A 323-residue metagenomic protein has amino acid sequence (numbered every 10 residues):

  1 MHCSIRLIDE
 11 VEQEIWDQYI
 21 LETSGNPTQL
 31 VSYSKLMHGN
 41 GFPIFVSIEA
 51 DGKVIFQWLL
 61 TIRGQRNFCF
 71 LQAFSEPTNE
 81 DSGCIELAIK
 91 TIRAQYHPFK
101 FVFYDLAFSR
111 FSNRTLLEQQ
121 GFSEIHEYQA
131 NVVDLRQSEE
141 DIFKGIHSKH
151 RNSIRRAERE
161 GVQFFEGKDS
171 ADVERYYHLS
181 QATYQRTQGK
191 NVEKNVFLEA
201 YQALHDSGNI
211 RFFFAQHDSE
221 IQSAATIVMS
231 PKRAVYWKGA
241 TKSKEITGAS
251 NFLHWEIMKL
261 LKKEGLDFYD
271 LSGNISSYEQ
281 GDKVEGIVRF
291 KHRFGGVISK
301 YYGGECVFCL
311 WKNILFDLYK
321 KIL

Functional and structural regions predicted by a protein language model:
H2, K35-L36, P43-F45, I62-Q65 (+2 more regions): Active-site/acyl-donor-binding loops of N-acyltransferases
C3-D51, I55-R66, F111-H126, S138 (+1 more regions): A conserved beta-strand-loop-helix scaffold within acyl/acetyltransferase catalytic domains
Q57-W58, Q65-F70, E76-N79, G83-P98 (+1 more regions): Aromatic (often tryptophan-rich) hydrophobic motifs at membrane interfaces
F74-T78, L106-S109, D134-R136: Beta-hairpin (beta-strand-turn-beta-strand) motif
G83-Q129: Non-catalytic accessory segments adjacent to catalytic cores
F103, G161-Q163, F268: Residues at or immediately flanking beta-strands
